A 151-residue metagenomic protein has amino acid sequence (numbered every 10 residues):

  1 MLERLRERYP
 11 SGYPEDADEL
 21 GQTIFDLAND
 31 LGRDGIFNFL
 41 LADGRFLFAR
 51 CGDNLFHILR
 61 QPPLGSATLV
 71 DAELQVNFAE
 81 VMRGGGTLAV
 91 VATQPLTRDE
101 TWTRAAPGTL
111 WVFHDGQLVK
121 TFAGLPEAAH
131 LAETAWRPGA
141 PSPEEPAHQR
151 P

Functional and structural regions predicted by a protein language model:
M1-P151: Conserved short alpha-helical segments that host acidic/polar catalytic motifs at enzyme active sites
